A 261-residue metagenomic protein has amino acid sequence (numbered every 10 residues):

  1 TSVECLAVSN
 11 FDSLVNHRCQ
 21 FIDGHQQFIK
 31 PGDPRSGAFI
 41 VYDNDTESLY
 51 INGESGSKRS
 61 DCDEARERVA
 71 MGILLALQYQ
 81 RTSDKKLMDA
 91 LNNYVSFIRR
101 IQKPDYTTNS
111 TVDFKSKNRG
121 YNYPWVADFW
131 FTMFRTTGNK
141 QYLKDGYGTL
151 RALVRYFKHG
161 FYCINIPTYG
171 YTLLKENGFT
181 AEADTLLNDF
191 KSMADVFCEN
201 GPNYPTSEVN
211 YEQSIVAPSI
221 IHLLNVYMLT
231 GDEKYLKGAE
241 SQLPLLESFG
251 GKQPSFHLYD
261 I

Functional and structural regions predicted by a protein language model:
T1-C19: Extended acidic/polar, glycine-enriched regions that form or flank non-catalytic beta-rich accessory modules
L14, R18-I261: Catalytic cores of extracellular degradative/oxidative enzymes
